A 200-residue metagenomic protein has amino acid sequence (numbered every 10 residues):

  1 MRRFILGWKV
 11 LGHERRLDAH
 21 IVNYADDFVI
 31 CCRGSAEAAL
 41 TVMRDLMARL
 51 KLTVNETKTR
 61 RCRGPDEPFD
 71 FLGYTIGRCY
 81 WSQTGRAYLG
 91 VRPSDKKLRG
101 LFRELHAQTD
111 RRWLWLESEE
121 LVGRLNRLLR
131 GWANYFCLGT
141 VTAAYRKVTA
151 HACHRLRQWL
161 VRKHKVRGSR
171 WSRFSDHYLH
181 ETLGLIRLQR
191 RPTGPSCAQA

Functional and structural regions predicted by a protein language model:
M1-A200: Non-catalytic terminal/accessory segments
